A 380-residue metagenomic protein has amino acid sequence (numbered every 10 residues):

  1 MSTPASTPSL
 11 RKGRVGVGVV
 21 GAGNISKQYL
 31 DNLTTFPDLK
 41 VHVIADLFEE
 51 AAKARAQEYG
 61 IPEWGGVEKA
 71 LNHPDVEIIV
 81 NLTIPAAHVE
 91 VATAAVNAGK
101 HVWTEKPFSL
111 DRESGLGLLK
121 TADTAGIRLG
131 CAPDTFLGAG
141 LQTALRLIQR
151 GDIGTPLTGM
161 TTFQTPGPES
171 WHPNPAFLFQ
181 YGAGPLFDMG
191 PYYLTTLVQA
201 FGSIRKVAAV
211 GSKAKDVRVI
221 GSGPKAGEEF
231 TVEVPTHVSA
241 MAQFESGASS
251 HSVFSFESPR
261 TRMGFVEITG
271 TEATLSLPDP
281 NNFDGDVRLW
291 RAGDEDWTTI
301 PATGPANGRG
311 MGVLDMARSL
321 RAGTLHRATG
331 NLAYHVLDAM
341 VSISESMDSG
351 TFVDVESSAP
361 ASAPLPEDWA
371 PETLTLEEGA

Functional and structural regions predicted by a protein language model:
S2-T3, T195-F283, M311-A322, I343 (+1 more regions): Contiguous beta-strand/loop segments that form the cofactor/metal-binding neighborhood of enzyme cores
S2-Y59, E377: N-terminal Rossmann-like dinucleotide-binding module
K40-H42, W297-P301, S319-V336: Glycine- and charged-residue-rich phosphate/anionic-cofactor binding loop of Rossmann-like
G60-V67: Conserved SAM-binding strand-loop segment of SAM-dependent methyltransferases
G65, W103-T104, L129-C131, S252 (+1 more regions): Hydrophobic residues in well-ordered beta-strands that form the structural core
H73, E77-I78, I84-P85, V89-F136 (+1 more regions): Beta-strand-loop-alpha-helix segment that lines the small-molecule cofactor/substrate pocket of alpha/beta enzymes
T135-T231, G350: Predominantly a Rossmann-like dinucleotide-binding segment in NAD(P)-dependent oxidoreductases
